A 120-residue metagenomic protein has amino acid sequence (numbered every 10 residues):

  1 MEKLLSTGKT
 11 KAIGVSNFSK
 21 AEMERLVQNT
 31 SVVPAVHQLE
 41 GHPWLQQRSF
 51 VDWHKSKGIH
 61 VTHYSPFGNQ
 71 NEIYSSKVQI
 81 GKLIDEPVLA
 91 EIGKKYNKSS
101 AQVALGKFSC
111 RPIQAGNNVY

Functional and structural regions predicted by a protein language model:
M1-Y120: Beta/alpha (TIM)-barrel catalytic core signal, keyed to glycine-rich beta->alpha loops juxtaposed to Asp/Glu that bind
